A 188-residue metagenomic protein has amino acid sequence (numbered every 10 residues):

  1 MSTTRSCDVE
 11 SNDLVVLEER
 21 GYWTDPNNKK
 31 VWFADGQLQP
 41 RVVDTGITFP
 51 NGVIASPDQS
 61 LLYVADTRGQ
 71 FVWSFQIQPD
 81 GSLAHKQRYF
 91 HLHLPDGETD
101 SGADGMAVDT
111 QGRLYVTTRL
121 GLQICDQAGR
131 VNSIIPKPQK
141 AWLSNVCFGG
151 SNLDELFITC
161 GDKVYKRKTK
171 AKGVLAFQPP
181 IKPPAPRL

Functional and structural regions predicted by a protein language model:
M1-T3, R41-T45, L83-H91, S133-P136 (+1 more regions): Beta-propeller fold detector
T4-Y22, N28-K30, V42-V64, L92-T117 (+2 more regions): Beta-rich, blade/repeat-based domains predominating in secreted/periplasmic proteins but also intracellular
E19, P26, T67, I77 (+4 more regions): Short loop/turn segments immediately following the C-termini of beta-strands
N28, G36-Q39, G69, P79 (+2 more regions): Short coil turn/linker residues within repeat-based beta-strand modules
K30-W32, F71-F75, K163-K168: Structural motif
F33-G36, G121-G150, L156, T169: Flexible "stalk/tail and boundary" regions
L61, G69-I77, L83-K86, F90-N132: Loop/turn-rich, solvent-exposed surfaces of beta-rich toroidal or solenoidal domains
S74-L83, K168-Q178: Short loop/turn segments immediately following beta-strands, especially the blade-tip and inter-blade linker loops
